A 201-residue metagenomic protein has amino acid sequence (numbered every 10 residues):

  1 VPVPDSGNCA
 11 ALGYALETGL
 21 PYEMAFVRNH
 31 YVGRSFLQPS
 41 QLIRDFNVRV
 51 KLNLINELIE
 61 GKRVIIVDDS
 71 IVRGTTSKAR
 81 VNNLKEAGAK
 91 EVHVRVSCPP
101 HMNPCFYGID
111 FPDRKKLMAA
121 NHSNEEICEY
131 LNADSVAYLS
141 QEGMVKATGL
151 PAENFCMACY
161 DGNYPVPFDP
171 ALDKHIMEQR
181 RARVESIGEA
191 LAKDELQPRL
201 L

Functional and structural regions predicted by a protein language model:
V1-L201: PRPP-associated nucleotide enzymes
